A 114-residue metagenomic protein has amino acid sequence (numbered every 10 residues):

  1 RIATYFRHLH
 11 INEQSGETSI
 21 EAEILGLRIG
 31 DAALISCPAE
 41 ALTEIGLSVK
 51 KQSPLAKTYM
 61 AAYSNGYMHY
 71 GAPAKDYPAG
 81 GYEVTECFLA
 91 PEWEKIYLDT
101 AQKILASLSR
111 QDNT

Functional and structural regions predicted by a protein language model:
R1-T114: Non-catalytic substrate/cofactor recognition surfaces at enzyme active-site rims
